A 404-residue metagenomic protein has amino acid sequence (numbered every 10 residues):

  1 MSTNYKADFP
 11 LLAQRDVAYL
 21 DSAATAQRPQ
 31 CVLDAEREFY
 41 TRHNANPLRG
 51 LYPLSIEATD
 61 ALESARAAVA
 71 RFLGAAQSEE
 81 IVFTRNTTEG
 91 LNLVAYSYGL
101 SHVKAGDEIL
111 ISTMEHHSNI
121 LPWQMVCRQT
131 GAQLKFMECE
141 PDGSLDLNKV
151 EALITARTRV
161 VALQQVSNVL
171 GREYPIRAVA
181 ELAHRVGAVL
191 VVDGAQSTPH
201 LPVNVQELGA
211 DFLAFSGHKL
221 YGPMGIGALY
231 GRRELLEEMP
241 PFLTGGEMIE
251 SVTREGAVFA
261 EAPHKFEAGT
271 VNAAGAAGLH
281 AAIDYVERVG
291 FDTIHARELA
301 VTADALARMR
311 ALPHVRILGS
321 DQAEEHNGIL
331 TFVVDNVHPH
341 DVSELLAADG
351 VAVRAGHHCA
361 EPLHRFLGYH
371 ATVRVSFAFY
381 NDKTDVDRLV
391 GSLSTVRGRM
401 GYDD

Functional and structural regions predicted by a protein language model:
M1-D404: Pyridoxal 5′-phosphate
